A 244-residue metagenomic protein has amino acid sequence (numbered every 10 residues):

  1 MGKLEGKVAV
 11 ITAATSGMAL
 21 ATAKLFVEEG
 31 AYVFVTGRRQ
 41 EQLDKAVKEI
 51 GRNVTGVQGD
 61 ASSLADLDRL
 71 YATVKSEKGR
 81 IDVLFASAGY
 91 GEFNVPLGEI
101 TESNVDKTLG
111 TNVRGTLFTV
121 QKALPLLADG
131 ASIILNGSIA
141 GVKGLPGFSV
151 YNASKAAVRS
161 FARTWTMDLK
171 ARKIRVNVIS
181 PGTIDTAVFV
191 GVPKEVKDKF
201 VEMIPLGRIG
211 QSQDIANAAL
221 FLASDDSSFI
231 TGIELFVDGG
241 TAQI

Functional and structural regions predicted by a protein language model:
V8, T15-G17: Conserved glycine-rich cofactor-binding loop
N94, K143, L220, T231-I244: Short C-terminal tail/terminal secondary-structure segment of NAD(P)H-dependent dehydrogenase/reductase domains
V95-L97, T101-K107, F189, V196 (+1 more regions): Substrate-binding pocket helix/loop in short-chain dehydrogenase/reductase
V120, S154, A162: Active-site helix of classical SDR
P125-L126, M167-A171, S228: Alpha-helical segment proximal to the catalytic Tyr-Lys
S138: Residue(s) in the substrate-gating loop at a strand-loop-helix junction that position the organic substrate next
V178, V201-D226, I230, G239: C-terminal helical subdomain
